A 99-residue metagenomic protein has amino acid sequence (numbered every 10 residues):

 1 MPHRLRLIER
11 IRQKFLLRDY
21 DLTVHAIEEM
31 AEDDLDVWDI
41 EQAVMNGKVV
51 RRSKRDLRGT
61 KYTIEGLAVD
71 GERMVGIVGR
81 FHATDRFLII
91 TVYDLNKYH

Functional and structural regions predicted by a protein language model:
M1-H99: Ribonuclease/tRNase effector modules and their secretory precursors
